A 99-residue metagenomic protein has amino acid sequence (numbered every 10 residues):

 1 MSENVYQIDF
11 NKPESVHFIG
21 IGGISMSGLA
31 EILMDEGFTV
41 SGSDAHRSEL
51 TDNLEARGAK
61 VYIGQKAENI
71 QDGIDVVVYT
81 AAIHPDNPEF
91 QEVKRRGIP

Functional and structural regions predicted by a protein language model:
M1-P99: N-terminal leader/targeting and accessory segments in enzymes
